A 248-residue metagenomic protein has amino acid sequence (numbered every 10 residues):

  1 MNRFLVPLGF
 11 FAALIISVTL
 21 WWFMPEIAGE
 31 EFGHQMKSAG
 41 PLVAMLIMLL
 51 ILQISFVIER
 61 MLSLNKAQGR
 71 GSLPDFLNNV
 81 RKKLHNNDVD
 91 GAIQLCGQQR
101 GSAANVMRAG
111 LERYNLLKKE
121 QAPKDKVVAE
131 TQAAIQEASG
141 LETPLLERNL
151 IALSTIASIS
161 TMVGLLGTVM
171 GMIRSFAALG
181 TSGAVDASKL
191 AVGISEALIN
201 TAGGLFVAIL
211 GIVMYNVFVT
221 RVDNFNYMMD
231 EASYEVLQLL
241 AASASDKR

Functional and structural regions predicted by a protein language model:
M1-D75, F218: Hydrophobic membrane-targeting segments
F4, S17-Q35, T143-R221: Helix-termination/interfacial motifs at the ends of transmembrane alpha-helices
G40, I54, A92, M107 (+3 more regions): Residue-level signature of catalytic and energy-coupling elements of molecular machines, predominantly ATP/GTP-dependent
L50, V57, V106, T168-G171: Amphipathic, well-ordered alpha-helical segments in soluble domains
L62-S63, Q68-S160, A177, S182 (+1 more regions): Predominantly long cytosolic amphipathic alpha-helical stalk/bundle segments
